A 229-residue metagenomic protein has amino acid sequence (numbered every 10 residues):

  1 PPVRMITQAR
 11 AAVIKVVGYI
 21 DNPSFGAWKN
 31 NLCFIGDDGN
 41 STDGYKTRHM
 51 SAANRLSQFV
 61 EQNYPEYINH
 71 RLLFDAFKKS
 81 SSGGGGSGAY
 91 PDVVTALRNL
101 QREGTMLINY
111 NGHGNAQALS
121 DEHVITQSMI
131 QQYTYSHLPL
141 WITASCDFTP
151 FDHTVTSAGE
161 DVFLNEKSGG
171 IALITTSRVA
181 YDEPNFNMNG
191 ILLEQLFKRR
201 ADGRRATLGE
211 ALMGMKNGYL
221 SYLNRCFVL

Functional and structural regions predicted by a protein language model:
P1-L229: Cysteine-dependent hydrolase recognition
